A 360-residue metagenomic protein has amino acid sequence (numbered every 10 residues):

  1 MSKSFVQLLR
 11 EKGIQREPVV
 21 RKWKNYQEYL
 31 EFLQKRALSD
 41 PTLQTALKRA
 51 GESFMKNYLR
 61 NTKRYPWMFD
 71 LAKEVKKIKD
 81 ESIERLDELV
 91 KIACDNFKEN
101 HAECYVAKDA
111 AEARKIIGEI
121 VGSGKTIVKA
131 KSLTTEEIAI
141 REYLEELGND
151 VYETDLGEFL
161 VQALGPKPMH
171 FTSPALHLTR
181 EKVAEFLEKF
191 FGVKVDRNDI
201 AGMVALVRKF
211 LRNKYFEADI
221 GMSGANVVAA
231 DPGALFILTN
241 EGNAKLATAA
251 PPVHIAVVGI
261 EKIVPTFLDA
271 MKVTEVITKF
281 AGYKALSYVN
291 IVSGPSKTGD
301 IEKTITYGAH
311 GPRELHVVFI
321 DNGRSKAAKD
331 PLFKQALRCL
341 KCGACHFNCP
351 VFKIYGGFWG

Functional and structural regions predicted by a protein language model:
S2-K334: The feature marks the mature, well-folded catalytic cores of soluble enzymes
K329, L340, F358-W359: Intrinsic low-complexity, intrinsically disordered segments enriched in polar/basic residues
F333-F352: Cysteine-centered iron-sulfur cluster-binding motifs in ferredoxin-type domains/subunits of redox enzymes
F352-G360: Non-heme iron-sulfur electron-transfer modules
